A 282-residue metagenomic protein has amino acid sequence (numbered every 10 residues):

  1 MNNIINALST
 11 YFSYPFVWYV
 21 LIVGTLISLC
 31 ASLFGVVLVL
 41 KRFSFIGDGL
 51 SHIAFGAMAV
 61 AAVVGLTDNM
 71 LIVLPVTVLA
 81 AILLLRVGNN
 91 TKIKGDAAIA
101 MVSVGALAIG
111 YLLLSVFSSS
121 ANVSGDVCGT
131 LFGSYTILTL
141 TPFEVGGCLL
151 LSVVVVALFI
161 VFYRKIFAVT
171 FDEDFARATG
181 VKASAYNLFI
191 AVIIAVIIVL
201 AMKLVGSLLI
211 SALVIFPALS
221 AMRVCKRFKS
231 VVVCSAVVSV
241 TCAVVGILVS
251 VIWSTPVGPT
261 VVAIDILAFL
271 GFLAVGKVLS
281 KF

Functional and structural regions predicted by a protein language model:
M1-L29: Membrane-interfacial amphipathic/re-entrant helices at transmembrane-helix boundaries
I4-T10, S103-I160: Transmembrane helix-bundle core of multi-pass membrane transporters and related energy-transducing complexes
L21-T25, M70-P75, A97-M101, V145-L150 (+3 more regions): Hydrophobic alpha-helical transmembrane segments
V23, I27-A31, A57, A61 (+16 more regions): Alpha-helical transmembrane segments in multi-pass membrane proteins
V36-S51, F55-A121, A221-V233, S250-W253 (+1 more regions): Short loop segments and helix-boundary regions at transmembrane helix junctions of multi-pass inner-membrane proteins
L140-P217: Helix-loop-helix "hairpin" substructures at the membrane interface of multi-pass membrane proteins
K203-L204, L208-P259: Transmembrane alpha-helical segments in multi-pass inner-membrane proteins
T255-F282: Cytosolic-side transmembrane-helix boundaries in multi-pass membrane proteins
